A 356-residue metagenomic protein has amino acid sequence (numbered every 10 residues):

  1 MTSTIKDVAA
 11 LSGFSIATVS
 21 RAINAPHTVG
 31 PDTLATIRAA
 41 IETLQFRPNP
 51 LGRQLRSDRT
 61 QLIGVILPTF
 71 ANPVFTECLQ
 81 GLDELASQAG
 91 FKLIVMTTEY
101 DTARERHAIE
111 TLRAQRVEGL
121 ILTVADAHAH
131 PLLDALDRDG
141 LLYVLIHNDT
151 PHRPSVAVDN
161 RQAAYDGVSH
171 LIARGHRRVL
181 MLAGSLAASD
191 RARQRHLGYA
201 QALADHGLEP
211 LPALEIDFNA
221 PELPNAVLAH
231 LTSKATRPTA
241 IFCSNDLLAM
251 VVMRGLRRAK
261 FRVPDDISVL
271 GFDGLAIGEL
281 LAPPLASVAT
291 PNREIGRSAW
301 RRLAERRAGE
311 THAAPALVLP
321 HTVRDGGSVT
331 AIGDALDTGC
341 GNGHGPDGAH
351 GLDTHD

Functional and structural regions predicted by a protein language model:
M1-T60, G343-H344, D353-D356: N-terminal helix-turn-helix DNA-binding module of bacterial transcription factors
S15, Q61, E118, H176-R178 (+1 more regions): Short acidic/polar active-site loop segments enriched in Thr and Asp
A35, F46-G119, S185, H196-L203: Amphipathic helical "hinge" segments at domain boundaries
P68-E77, V95-R104, V156-D166, L182-V227 (+4 more regions): Hinge/beta->alpha junction and helix N-cap segments in small-molecule ligand-binding domains
Y100, L122-D166, L247, D273-L285 (+1 more regions): Flexible loop/hinge segments that line or gate small-molecule binding clefts
E105-R116, L223-T236: Short, well-structured alpha-helical segments in soluble
L211, N225-D356: Flexible loop/turn connectors
